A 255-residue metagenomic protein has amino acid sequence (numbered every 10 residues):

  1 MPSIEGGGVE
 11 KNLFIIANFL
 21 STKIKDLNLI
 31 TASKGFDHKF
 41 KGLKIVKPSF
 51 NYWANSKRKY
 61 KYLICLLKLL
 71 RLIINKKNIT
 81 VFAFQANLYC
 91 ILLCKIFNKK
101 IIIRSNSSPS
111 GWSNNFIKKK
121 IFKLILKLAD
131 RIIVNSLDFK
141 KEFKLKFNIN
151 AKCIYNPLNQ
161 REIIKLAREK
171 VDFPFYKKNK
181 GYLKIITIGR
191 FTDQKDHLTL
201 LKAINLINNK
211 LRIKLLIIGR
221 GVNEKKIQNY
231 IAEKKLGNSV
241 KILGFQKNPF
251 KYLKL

Functional and structural regions predicted by a protein language model:
M1-K59, F139-K144, G221-N223: N-terminal strand-loop element at the rim of the active site of nucleotide-sugar-dependent glycosyltransferases
E10-I15, L183, T187-L206, V222-Q228 (+1 more regions): A conserved mid-protein helix/loop that constitutes part of the nucleotide-sugar donor-binding site
W53-S56, L88-Y89, K99-F116, D130-R131: A short, histidine- and acid-enriched strand-loop-helix "catalytic/donor-clamping" loop that lines the nucleotide-sugar
Y62-C65, F82-Y89, S105-N106: Short His-centered aromatic/hydrophobic patch
L67-I74, N115-I133: Membrane-proximal helix-turn-helix segments that form the acceptor-binding/catalytic region of lipid-linked
D138, P157: Carbohydrate-associated surface elements
I163-N179, K184: A short helix/loop element that forms part of the nucleotide-sugar donor recognition site in Leloir-type
Q228-Q246: Nucleotide-activated donor-binding/catalytic signature segment of Leloir-type glycosyltransferases, i.e., the conserved
